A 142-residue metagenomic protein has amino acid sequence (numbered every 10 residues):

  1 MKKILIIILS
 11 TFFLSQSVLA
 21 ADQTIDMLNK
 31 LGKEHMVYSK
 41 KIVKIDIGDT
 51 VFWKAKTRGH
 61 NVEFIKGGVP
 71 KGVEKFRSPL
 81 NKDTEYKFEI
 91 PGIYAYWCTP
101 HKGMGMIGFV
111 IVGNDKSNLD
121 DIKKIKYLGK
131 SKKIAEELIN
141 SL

Functional and structural regions predicted by a protein language model:
M1-I4: Positively charged n-region of N-terminal signal peptides that target proteins for export
I7-S15: Bacterial N-terminal signal peptides
L19-L142: Extracytoplasmic copper-binding redox domains, predominantly the cupredoxin/blue-copper superfamily
